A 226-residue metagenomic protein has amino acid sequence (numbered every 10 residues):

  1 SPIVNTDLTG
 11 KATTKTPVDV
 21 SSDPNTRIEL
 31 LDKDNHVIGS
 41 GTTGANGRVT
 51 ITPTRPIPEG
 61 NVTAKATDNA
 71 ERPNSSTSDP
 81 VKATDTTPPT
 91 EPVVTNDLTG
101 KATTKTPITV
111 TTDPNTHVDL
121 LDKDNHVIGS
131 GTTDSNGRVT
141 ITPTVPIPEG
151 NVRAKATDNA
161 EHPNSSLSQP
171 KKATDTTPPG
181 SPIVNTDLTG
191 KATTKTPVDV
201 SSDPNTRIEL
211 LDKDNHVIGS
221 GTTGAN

Functional and structural regions predicted by a protein language model:
S1-T6, T86-N96, T176-T186: Proline-enriched interdomain boundary motifs that mark the N-terminal boundary and often initiate the first structured
D7-V18, L98-I108, D113, T189-V198: Short coil/turn motif common to extracellular beta-sandwich-like domains
V20-I28, I57-E59, T111-H117, I147-E149 (+1 more regions): Short proline/glycine-enriched turn/loop motifs at strand-loop junctions of beta-rich domains
L30-D32, L120-D122, L210-D212: Conserved aromatic beta-strand anchor motif in extracellular beta-sandwich/beta-rich domains
T43, G47-V49, T133, G137-V139 (+1 more regions): Glycine-centered loop-to-beta-strand initiation motif
I51-N61, I141-N151: Surface-exposed, short loops/turns at beta-strand junctions within beta-sandwich domains
A66-D68, A156-D158: Conserved structural position at the C-terminal beta-strand of extracellular beta-sandwich adhesion modules
A70-A83, A160-A173: Edge beta-strands of extracellular beta-sandwich domains
